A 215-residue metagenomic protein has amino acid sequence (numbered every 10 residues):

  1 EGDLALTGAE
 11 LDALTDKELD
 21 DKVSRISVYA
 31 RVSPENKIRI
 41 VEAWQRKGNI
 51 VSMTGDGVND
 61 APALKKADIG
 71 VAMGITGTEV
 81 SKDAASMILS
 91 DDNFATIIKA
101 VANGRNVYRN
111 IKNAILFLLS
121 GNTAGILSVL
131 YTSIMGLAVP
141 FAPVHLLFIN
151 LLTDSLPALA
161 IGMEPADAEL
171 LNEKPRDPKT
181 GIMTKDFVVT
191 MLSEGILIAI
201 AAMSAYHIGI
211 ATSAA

Functional and structural regions predicted by a protein language model:
G2-M53, A67, A72-A215: Membrane-embedded transport module
N59: Conserved Rossmann-like nucleotide-cofactor binding loop
L64: Basic, alpha-helical nucleic-acid-binding regions used in initiation and control of genome expression
